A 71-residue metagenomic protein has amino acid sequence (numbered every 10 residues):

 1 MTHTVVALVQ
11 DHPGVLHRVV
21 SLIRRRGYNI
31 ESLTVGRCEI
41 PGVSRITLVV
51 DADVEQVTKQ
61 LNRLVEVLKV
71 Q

Functional and structural regions predicted by a protein language model:
M1-Q71: A conserved regulatory-domain signal marking ACT and ACT-like small-molecule sensing domains and adjacent regulatory
